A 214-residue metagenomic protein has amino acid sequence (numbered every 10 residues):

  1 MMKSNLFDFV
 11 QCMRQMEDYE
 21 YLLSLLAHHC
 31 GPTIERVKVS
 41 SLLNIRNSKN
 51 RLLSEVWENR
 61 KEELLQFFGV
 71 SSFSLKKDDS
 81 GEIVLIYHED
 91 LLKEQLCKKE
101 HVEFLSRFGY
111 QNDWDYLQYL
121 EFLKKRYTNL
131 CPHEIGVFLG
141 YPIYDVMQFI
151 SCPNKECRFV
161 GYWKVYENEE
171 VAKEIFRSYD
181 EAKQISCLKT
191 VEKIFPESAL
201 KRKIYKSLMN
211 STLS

Functional and structural regions predicted by a protein language model:
M1-R14, K93-Q95, F104-S106, L117-F122 (+2 more regions): Intrinsic low-complexity, intrinsically disordered or marginally ordered coil/linker segments
M2-G69, L75-D78: A structured, charge-rich N-terminal accessory region that forms the first stable segment of a protein and links
K38-S40, S80-E82, P132-E134: Short, surface-exposed beta-edge/turn micro-motifs
S54-D115: A glycine-rich, hydrophobic loop/mini-helix early in the fold
D79-S80, Q118-F122, I150-P153, C157-E167: Short linear loop/turn motifs
R107-H133: Internal catalytic-core helix/loop-beta-alpha segment that presents or stabilizes conserved functional determinants
P132-R158: Hydrophobic/aromatic-rich, well-ordered segments within soluble, folded domains that form packed cores
Y162-L213: Long, compositionally biased
